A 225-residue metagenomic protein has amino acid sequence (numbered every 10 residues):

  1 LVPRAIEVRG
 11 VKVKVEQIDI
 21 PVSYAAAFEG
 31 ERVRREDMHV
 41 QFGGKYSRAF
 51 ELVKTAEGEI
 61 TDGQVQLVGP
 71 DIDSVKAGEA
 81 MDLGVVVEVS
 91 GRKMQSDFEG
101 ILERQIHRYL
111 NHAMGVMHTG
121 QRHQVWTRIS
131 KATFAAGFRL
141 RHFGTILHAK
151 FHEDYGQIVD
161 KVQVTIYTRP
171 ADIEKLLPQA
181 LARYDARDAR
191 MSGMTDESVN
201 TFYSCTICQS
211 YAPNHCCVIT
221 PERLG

Functional and structural regions predicted by a protein language model:
L1-G225: Cysteine-centered metal-binding/redox modules
